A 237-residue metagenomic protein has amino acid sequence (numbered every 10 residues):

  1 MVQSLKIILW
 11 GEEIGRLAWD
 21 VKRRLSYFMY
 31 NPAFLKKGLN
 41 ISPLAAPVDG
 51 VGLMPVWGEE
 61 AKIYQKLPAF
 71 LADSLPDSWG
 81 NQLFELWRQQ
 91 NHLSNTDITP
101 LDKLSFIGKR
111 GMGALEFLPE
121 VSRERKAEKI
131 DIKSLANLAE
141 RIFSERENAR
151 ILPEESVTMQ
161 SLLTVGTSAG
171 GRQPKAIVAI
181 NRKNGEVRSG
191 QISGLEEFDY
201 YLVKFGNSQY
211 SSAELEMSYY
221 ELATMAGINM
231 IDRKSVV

Functional and structural regions predicted by a protein language model:
M1-V237: Phosphate/dinucleotide-binding and metal-coordinating scaffold of catalytic cores in nucleotide-dependent enzymes
